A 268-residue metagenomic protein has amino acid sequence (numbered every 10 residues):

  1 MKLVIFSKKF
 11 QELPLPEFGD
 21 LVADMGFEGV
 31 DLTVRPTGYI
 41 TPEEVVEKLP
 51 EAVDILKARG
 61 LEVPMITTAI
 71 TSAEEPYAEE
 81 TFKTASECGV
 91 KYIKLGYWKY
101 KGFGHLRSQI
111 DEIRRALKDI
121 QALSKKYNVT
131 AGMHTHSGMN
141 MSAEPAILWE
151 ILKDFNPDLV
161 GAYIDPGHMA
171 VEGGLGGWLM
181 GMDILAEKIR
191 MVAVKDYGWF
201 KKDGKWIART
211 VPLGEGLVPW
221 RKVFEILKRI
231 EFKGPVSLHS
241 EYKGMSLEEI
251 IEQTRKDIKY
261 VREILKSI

Functional and structural regions predicted by a protein language model:
M1-L95, K99, R115-K118, K125 (+6 more regions): N-terminal pre-domain/capping segments
F10, S237-E248, E252: A short, acidic, flexible beta-alpha connecting loop/helix-capping segment that sits on the rim of active
G19, A122-L217, F224: Acidic/histidine-rich catalytic cores of soluble enzymes
G38-T41, I70-E74, Y100-G102, S137-M141 (+2 more regions): Short, small-residue-enriched loops and turns at beta-alpha junctions that line or gate enzyme active sites
E44-P50, Y77-T81, R107-L117, E144-W149 (+3 more regions): Charged helix-capping and loop-helix junction motifs
L61, V90-K91, V129, I230-G234: A short helix->loop->beta-strand "cap" motif at the edges of active sites that frequently abuts
K91-L106, Y127-G138, S237: Active-site groove signature of glycoside hydrolases
R221-V223, E231, P235-V236: H/E-rich (His + Asp/Glu) clusters that bind or coordinate divalent metals
